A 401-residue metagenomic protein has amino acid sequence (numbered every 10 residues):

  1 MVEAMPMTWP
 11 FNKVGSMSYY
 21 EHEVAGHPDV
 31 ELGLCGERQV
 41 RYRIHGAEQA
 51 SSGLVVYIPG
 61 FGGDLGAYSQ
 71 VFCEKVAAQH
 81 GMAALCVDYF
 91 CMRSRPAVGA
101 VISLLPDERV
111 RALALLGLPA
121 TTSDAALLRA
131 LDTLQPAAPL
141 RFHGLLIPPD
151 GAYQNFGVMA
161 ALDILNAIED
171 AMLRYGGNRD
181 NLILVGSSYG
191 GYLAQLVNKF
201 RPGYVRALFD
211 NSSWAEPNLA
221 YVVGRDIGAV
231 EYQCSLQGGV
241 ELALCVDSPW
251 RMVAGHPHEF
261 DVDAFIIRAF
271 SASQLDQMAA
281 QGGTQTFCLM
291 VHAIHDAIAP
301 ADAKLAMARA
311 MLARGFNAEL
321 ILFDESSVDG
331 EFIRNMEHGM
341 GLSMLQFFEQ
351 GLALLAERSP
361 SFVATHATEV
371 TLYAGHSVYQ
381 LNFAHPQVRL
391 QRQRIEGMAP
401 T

Functional and structural regions predicted by a protein language model:
V2-G53, L113: N-terminal cap/lid segment of alpha/beta-hydrolase-fold proteins
H45-L128: Short, surface-exposed "cap/lid" segments of acyl-processing enzymes
P106-R174: Alpha/beta-hydrolase active-site loop
V158-M159, D163, G228-A280: Mobile cap/lid helix-loop segments that gate and shape the active-site cleft of serine hydrolases
D170-G228: Primarily recognizes the serine-hydrolase "nucleophile elbow" in alpha/beta-hydrolase and SGNH/GDSL folds
P217, I294-P300: Acidic catalytic loop of the alpha/beta-hydrolase fold
T284, L289-H292, D296: Short beta-strand/loop motif that positions the catalytic acidic residue of the alpha/beta-hydrolase fold
I298, L305-T401: C-terminal catalytic histidine-bearing segment of alpha/beta-hydrolase fold enzymes
